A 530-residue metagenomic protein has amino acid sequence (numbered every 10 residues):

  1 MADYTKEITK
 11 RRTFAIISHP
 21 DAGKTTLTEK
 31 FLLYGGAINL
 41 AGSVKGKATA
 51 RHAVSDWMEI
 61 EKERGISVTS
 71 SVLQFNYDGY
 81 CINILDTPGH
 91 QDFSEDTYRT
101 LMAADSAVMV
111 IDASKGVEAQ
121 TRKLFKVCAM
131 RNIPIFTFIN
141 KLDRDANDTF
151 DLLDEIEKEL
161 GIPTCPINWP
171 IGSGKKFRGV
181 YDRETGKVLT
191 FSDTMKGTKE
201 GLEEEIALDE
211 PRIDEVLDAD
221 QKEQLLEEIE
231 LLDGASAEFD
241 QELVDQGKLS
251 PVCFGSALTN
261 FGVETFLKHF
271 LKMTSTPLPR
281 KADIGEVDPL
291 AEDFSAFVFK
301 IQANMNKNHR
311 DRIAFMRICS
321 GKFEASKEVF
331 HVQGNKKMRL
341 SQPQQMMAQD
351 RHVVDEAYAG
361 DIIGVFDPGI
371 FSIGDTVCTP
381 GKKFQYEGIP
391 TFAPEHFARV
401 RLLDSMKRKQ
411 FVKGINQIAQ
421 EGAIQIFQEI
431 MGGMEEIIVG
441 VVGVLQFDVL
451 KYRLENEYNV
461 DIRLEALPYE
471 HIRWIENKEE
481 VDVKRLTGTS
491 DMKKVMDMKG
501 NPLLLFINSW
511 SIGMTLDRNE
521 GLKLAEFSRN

Functional and structural regions predicted by a protein language model:
M1-N530: Structural and coupling elements of P-loop NTPases
